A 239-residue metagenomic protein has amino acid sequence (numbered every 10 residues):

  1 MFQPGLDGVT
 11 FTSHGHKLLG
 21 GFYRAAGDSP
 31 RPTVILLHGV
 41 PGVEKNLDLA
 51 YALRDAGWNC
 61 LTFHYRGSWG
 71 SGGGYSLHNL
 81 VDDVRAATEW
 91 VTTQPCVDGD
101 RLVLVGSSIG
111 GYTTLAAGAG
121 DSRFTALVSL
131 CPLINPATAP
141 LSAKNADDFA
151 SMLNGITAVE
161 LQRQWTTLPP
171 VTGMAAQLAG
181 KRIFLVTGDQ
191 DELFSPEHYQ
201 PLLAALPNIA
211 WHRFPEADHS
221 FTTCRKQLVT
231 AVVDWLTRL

Functional and structural regions predicted by a protein language model:
M1-D28: N-terminal cap/lid segment of alpha/beta-hydrolase-fold proteins
G8, L18, D121-L239: The alpha/beta-hydrolase serine catalytic core
R31, L36-G42: Active-site glycine-rich loops that stabilize anionic/oxyanionic intermediates across multiple enzyme folds
V34-L36, C60, W211: Hydrophobic beta-strand anchors of alpha/beta hydrolase catalytic cores
P41, R66-G99: Catalytic nucleophile-loop/oxyanion-hole region of alpha/beta-hydrolase and closely related hydrolase-like folds
A50-G70: Conserved alpha/beta-hydrolase
C96-S108: Alpha/beta-hydrolase fold nucleophile elbow
G111-S122: Short glycine-enriched nucleophile-adjacent loop and the immediately C-terminal alpha-helix near the catalytic center
